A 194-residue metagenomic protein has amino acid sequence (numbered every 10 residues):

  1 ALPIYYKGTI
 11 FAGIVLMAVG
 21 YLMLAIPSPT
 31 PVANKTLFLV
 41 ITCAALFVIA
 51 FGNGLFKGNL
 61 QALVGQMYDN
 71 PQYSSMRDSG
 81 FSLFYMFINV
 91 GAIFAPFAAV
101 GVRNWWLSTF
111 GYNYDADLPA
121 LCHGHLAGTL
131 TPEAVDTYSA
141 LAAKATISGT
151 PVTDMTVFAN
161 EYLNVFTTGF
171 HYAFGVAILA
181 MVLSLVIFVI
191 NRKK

Functional and structural regions predicted by a protein language model:
I10-L37: C-terminal ends and interior cores of transmembrane alpha-helices in multi-pass membrane transporters/permeases
V19, I26, V90-W105: A gly/Pro-rich, aromatic-decorated transmembrane alpha-helix motif that marks the paired, flexible gating helices
V19-G20, A33-N59: Hydrophobic core of transmembrane alpha-helices in multi-pass small-molecule transporters, especially MFS/SLC-type
L55-P71: Intracellular juxtamembrane helix-capping segments at the cytosolic ends of symmetry-related transmembrane helices
N70-S74, V100-K194: Intracellular loop-helix junctions on the cytosolic face of multi-pass helical membrane proteins
P71-F84: Loop-to-transmembrane helix entry/capping segments in MFS-fold secondary transporters and related SLC/MFSD carriers
